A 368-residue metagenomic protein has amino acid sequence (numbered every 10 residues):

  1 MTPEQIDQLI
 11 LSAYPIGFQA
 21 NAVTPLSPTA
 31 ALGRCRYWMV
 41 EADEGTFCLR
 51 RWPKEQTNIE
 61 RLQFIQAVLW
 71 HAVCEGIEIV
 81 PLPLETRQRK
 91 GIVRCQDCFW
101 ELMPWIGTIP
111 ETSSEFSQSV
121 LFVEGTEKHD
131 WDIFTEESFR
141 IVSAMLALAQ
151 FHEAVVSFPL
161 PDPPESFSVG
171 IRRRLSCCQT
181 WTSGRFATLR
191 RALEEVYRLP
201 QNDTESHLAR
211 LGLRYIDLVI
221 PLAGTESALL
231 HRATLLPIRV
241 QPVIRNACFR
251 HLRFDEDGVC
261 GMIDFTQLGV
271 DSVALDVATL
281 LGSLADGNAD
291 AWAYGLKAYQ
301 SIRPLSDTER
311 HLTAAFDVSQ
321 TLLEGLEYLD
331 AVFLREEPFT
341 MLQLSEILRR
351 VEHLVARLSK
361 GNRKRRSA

Functional and structural regions predicted by a protein language model:
M1-T24: Juxta-kinase regulatory segment immediately upstream of eukaryotic protein kinase catalytic domains
D7-P15, T188-R245, G361-S367: An alpha-helical support segment within catalytic cores of ATP-dependent transferases
F18-E41: ATP-binding glycine-rich phosphate-binding loop
G33-E41, C48-L49, P83, G224-L275: Active-site acidic catalytic loop and adjacent metal/ATP-binding pocket of ATP-dependent phosphoryl transfer enzymes
G45-P163: ATP-binding pocket architecture of kinase catalytic cores
K128-L213: A cross-family kinase active-site recognition segment
V273-P304, S319-P338: Active-site activation/catalytic loop segments of kinase-like enzymes and analogous catalytic loops in related
E324-A368: ATP/Mg2+ or Mg2+-diphosphate-binding catalytic cores that bind nucleotide phosphates or diphosphates via glycine-rich
